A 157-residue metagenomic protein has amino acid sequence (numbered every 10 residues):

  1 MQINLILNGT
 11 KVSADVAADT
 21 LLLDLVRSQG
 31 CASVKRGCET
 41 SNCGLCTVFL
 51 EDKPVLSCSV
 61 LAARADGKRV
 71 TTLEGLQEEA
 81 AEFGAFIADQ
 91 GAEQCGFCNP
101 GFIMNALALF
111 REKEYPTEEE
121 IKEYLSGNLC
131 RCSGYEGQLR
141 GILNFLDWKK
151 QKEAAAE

Functional and structural regions predicted by a protein language model:
M1-E157: Signature of N-terminal electron-transfer/Fe-S-associated modules in redox systems
